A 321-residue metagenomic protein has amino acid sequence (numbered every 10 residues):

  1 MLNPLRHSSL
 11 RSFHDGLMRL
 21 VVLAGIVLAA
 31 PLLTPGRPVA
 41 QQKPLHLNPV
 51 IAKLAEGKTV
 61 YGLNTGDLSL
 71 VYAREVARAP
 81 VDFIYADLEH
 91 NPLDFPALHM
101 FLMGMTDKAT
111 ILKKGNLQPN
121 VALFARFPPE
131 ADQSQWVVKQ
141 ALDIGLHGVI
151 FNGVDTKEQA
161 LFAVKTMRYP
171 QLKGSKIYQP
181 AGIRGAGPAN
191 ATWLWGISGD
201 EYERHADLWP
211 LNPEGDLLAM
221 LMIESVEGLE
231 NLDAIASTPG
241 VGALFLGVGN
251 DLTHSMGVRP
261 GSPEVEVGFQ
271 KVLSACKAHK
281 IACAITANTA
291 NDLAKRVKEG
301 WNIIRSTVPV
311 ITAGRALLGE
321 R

Functional and structural regions predicted by a protein language model:
M1-M18: N-terminal secretory signal peptides that target proteins for export/translocation
R19-T34: Bacterial N-terminal signal peptides
P38-R321: Expand to "…catalyze enediolate/carbanion chemistry for C-C bond making/breaking, isomerization, decarboxylation
